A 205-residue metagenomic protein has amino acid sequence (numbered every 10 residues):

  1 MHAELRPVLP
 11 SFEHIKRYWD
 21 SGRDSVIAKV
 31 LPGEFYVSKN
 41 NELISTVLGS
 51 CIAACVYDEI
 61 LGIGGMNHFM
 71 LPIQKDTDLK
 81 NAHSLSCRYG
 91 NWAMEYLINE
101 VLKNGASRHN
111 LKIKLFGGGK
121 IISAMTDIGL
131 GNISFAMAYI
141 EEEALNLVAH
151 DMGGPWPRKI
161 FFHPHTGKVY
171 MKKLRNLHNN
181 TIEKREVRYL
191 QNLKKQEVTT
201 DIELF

Functional and structural regions predicted by a protein language model:
M1-C51, D58-L79, S86-K112, I121-F205: Short acidic-hydrophobic catalytic motif
G118: Acidic/polar active-site rim loop that often engages polyanionic ligands
